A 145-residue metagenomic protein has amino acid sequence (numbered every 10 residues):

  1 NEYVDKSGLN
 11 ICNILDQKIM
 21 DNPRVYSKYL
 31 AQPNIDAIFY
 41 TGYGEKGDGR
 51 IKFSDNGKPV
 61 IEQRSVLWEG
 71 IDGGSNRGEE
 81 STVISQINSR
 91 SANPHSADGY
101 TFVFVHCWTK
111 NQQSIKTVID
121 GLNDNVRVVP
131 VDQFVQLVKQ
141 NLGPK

Functional and structural regions predicted by a protein language model:
N1-G74, S114: Catalytic domains of cell-wall/extracellular-matrix polysaccharide-remodeling enzymes, centered on de-N-acetylation
V4-L15, S27-N34, D48-R50, E80-K145: C-terminal domain-boundary segment and adjacent tail
G73-S81: Binuclear metal-dependent hydrolase catalytic cores centered on His/Asp/Glu-rich metal-binding motifs
